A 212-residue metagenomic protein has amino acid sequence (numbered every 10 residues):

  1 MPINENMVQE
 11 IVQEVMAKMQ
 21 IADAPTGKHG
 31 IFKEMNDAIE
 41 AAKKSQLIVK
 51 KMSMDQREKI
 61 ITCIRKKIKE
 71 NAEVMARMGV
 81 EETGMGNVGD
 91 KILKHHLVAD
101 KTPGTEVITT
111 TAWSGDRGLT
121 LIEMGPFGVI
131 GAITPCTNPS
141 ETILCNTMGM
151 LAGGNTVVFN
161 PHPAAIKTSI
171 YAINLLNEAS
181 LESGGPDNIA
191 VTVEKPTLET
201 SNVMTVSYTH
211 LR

Functional and structural regions predicted by a protein language model:
I3-L121, G149: N-terminal Rossmann-like NAD(P)+-binding subdomain of aldehyde/semialdehyde dehydrogenases
M52, I133, N160, V191-K195: Structural motif
C63-R65, A164-A165, V193-E194: Conserved short loop/turn motifs at secondary-structure junctions
I108-A179, S183: Conserved small-residue-rich beta-alpha loop and adjacent elements that most often cradle the phosphate/pyrophosphate
M124, T205-V206: A short, aliphatic-rich alpha-helical micro-motif
L181-T192: A glycine-rich helix N-cap at a beta->alpha junction
E199-V203: Short acidic active-site motifs
T209-H210: Conserved small/polar residues in nucleotide/adenosyl-binding loops
